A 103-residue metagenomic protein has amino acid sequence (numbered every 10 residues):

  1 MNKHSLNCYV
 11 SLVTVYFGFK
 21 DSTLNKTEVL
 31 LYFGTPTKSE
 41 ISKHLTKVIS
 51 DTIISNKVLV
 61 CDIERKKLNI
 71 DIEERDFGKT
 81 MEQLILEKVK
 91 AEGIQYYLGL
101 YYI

Functional and structural regions predicted by a protein language model:
M1-N2, G18, K47-D51, M81-K88: Intrinsically disordered, low-complexity boundary segments flanking structured domains
N2-N7, T37-H44: A short, structured loop/turn motif at beta-sheet edges
K3-V29: Short aromatic-glycine-(Arg/Gly/Cys) micro-motifs in beta-strand/loop hairpins
V13-V15, I49, V60-I63: Hydrophobic beta-strand residues in large extracellular and virion-surface proteins
K26-L30, S50-I54, T80: Short intrinsically disordered coil segments
T27-E40: A short, exposed loop/beta-hairpin motif centered on an aromatic-Gly-Thr core
E40-K57: A short, charged, amphipathic alpha-helix used as a generic interaction element across diverse proteins
S55-I103: Short, mixed-charge low-complexity intrinsically disordered segments
